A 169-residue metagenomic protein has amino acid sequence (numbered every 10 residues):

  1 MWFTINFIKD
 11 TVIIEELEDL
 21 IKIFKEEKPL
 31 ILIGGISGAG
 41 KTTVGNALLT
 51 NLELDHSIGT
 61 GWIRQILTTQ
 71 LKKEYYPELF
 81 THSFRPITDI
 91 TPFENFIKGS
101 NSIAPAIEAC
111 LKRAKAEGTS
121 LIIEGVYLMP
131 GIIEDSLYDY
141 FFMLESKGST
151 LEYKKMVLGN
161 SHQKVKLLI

Functional and structural regions predicted by a protein language model:
M1-L30: Extreme N-terminal, non-catalytic leader segments that precede Walker-type/kinase nucleotide-binding cores
I33: Hydrophobic anchor at the beta1->P-loop junction of P-loop NTPases
I36-S37: The conserved Walker
G40: Conserved glycine(s) of the Walker
V44, L48: Hydrophobic positions on the alpha1 helix immediately C-terminal to the Walker A/P-loop
L49-T60: Post-Walker A helix-loop "phosphate-sensing" segment adjacent to the P-loop in P-loop NTPases
S57, T69-T119: Conserved nucleotide-sensing/catalytic segment adjacent to the nucleotide-binding pocket in NTP-handling enzymes
D139-I169: A glycine- and Lys/Arg-enriched "phosphate-lid" helix/loop adjacent to the NTP-binding pocket of small-molecule kinases
